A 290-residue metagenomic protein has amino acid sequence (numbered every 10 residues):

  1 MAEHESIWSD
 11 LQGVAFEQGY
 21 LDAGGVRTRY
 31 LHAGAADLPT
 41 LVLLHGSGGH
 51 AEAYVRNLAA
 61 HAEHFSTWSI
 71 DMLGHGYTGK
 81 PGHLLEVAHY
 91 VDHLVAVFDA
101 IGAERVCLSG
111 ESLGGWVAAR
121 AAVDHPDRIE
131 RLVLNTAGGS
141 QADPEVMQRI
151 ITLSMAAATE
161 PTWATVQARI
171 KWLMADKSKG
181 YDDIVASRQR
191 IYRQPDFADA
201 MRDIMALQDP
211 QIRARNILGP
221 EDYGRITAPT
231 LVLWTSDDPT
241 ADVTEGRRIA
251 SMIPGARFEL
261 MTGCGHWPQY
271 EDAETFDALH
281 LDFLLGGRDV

Functional and structural regions predicted by a protein language model:
M1-L41, H64-F65, A103-E104, L281-V290: Alpha/beta-hydrolase fold catalytic core
V26-Y77: Conserved HGGG/HGGXW glycine-rich cap/lid loop of the alpha/beta-hydrolase fold
T28, E145, W163-G224: Conserved alpha/beta-hydrolase catalytic His-Asp/Glu region
A88-V106: Conserved acidic catalytic loop of the alpha/beta-hydrolase fold
A119, V123, E130-V166: Flexible "cap/lid" loop of the alpha/beta hydrolase fold
I226, V232-W234: Short beta-strand/loop motif that positions the catalytic acidic residue of the alpha/beta-hydrolase fold
D237-A241: Acidic catalytic loop of the alpha/beta-hydrolase fold
G255-V290: Catalytic active-site module of serine/aspartate enzymes centered on a nucleophile-bearing elbow/loop
